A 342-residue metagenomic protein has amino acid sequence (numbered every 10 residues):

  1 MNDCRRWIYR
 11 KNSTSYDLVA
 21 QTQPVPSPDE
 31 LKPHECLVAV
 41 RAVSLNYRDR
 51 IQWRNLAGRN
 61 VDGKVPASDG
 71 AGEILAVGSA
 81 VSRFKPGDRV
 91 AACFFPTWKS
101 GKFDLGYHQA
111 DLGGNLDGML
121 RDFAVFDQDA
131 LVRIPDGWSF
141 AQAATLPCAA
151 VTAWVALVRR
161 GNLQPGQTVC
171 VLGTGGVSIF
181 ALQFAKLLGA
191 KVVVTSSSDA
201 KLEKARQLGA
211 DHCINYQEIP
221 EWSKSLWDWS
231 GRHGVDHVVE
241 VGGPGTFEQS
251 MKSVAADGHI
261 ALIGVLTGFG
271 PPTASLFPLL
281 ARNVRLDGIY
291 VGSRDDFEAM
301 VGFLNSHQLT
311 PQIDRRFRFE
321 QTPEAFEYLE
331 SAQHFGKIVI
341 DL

Functional and structural regions predicted by a protein language model:
N2-C4, R232, Q308-Q312, P323-L342: C-terminal capping/lid region of NAD(P)-dependent oxidoreductase domains
P26-S44, R54-K99, N115-D117, P135-W138: Glycine-rich beta-strand-centered segment in the early N-terminal region that forms part of a ligand/cofactor-binding
A71-E73, R89, F123, T168 (+2 more regions): Residue-level marker of beta-strand positions
F95-L172: NAD(P)H dinucleotide-binding glycine-rich loop of Rossmann-like/cofactor-binding domains, especially the beta1-alpha1
Y107-H108, L188, R206, V241-Q312 (+1 more regions): Glycine-rich phosphate-binding loop and adjacent beta-alpha segment of Rossmann(oid) nucleotide-cofactor-binding
T168-T174, K186-Q249: Adenosine-nucleotide cofactor-binding segment
S178-I179: N-terminal Rossmann-fold NAD(P) dinucleotide-binding loop
